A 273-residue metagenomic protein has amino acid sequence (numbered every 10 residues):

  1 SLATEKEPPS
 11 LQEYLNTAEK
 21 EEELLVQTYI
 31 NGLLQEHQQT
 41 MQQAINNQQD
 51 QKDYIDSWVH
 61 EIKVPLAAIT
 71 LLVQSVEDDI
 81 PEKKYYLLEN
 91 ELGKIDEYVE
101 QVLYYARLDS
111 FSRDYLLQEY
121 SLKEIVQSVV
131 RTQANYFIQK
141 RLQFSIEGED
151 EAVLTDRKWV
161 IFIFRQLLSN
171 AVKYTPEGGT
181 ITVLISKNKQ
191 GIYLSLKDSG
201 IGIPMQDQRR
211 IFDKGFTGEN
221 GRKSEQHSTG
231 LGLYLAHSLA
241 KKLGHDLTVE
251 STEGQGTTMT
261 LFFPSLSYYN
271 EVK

Functional and structural regions predicted by a protein language model:
F111-Y115, G148, A152-T155: Conserved micro-motifs of the catalytic ATP-binding
A134-I146: Short conserved segments within the C-terminal catalytic ATPase subdomain
A171-V172: Short helix-loop "hinge" at the ATP-lid/N-box region of the Bergerat-fold HATPase_c
G178-Q190: Short beta-strand/loop element within the Bergerat-fold HATPase_c
D198: Acidic ATP/Mg2+-coordinating residue in the GHKL
I203-F216: Short conserved segment of the HATPase_c
